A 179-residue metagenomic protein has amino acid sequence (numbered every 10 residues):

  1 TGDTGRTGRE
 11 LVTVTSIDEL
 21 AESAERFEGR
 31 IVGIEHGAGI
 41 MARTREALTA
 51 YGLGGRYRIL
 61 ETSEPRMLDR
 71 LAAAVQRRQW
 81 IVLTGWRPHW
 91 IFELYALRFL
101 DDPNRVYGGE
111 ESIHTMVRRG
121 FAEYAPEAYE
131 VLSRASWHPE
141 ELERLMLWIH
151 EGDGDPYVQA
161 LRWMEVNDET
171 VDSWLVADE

Functional and structural regions predicted by a protein language model:
T1-I34: A conserved helix-loop-strand patch within extracytoplasmic ligand-binding domains of the periplasmic binding
T1-L11, E111-A125, W148: A bilobed periplasmic-binding-protein/Venus flytrap-type ligand-binding module shared by bacterial periplasmic
T15, E19, G39-E46, R66 (+7 more regions): Extracytoplasmic/secreted proteins, especially bacterial periplasmic and envelope-associated proteins
I17-E22, E28, E46-Y57, Q79 (+3 more regions): Metal- and O2-centered redox machinery and metal/ROS homeostasis
E22-E25, T49-L53, A72-Q76, S133-W137 (+2 more regions): Sec-exported extracytoplasmic/periplasmic mature domains
E35-D102: Ligand-binding pocket segment of bilobal, Venus flytrap-like solute-binding proteins
P65-R66, P88-P139: Periplasmic-binding protein-like
P139-E179: C-terminal functional modules
